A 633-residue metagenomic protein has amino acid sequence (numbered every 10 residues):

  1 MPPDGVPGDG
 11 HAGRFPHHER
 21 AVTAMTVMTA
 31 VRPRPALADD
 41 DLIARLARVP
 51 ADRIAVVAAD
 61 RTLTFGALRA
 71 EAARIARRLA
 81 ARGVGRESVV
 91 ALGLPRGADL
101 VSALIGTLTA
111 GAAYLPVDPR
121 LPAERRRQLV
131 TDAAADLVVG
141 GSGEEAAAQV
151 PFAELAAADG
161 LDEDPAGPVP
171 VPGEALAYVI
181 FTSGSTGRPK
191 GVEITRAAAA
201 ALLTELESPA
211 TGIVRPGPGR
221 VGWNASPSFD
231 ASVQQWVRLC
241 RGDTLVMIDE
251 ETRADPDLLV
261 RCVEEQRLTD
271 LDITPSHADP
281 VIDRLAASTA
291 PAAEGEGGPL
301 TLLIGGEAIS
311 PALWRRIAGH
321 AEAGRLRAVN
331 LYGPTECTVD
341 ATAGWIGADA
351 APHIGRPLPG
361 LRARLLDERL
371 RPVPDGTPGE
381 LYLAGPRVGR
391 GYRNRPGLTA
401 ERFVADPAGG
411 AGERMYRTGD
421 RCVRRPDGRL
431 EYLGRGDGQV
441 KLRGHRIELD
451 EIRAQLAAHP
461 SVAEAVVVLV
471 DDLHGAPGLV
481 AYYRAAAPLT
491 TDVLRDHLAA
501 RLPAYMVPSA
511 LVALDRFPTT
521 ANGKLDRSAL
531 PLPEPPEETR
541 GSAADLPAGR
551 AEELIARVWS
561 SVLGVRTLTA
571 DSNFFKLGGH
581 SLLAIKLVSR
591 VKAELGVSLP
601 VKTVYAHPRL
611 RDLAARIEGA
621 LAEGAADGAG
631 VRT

Functional and structural regions predicted by a protein language model:
P2-G13: Compositionally biased, low-complexity flexible segments
G13, H18-V31, A36-D40, R77 (+10 more regions): AMP-dependent adenylate-forming
G13-I180, I194-R196, A201, S310-R315 (+6 more regions): AMP-binding/adenylate-forming domain of the ANL superfamily
R45, D132, R316-H320, A454-H459 (+7 more regions): Amphipathic alpha-helical regulatory segments at dimerization interfaces that relay allosteric signals between sensory
A98-L108, I447-E451, E553, S572-G596 (+1 more regions): Phosphopantetheine-attachment site and its flanking helix in carrier
D99-I105, A112-V130, P165-D375, E380-G389 (+4 more regions): Motif- and composition-driven signal specific to adenylation
G111, G242, G385, G444 (+6 more regions): Conserved small-residue
E336-C337, L473-P477, H607: Short acidic/glycine-enriched loop/turn segments that link adjacent beta-strands
